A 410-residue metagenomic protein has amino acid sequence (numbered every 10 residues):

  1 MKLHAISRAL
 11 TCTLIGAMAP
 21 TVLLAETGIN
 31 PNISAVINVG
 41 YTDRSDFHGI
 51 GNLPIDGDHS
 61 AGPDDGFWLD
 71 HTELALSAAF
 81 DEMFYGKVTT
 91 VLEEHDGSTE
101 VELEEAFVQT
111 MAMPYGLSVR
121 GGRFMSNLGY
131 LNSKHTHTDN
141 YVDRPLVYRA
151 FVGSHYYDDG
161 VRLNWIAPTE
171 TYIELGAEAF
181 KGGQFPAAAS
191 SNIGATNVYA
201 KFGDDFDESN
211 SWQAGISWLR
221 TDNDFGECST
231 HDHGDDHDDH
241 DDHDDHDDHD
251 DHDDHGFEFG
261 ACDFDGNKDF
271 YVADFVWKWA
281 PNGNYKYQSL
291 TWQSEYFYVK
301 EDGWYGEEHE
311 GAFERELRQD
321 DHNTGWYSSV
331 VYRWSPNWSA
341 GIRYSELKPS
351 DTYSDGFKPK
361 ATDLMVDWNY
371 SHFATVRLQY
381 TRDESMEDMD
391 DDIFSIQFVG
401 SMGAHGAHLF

Functional and structural regions predicted by a protein language model:
M1-A25: Gram-negative bacterial Sec-dependent N-terminal signal peptides
E26-F185, S190-E208, S329-W334, S339-G341 (+1 more regions): Outer membrane beta-barrel
G28, S211-D236, D254-D351: Detector for outer-membrane/organellar transmembrane beta-barrel domains, recognizing the amphipathic beta-strand
G40-R44, V91-G97, L128, L146 (+7 more regions): Sequence/structural signature of outer-membrane beta-barrel proteins
S45-G51, E93, S98-F107, S133-H137 (+7 more regions): Outer-membrane beta-barrel translocator domains and adjoining extracellular loop/strand segments of Gram-negative
F47-D56, E307, N337-F373, R377 (+2 more regions): Outer membrane beta-barrel transmembrane domains
D70, E102-E104, Y157, K181 (+9 more regions): Transmembrane beta-barrel architecture of outer-membrane proteins
A273, W368-N369, A374, D390-F410: Outer-membrane beta-barrel "beta-signal"
